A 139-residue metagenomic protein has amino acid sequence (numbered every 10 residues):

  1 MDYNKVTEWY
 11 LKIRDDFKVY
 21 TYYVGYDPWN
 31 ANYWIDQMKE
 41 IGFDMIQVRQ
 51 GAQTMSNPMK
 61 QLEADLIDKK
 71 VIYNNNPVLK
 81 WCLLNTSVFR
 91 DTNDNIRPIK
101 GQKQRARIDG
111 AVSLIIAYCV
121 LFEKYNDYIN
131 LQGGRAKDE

Functional and structural regions predicted by a protein language model:
M1-Q50, K60, Y73, P77-E139: RNase H-like, metal-dependent nuclease domains and their acidic two-metal-ion catalytic environment used
T54-E63: Short, charged, surface-exposed secondary-structure boundary motifs
L62-K70: Active-site proximal helix-loop segment of RNase H-like, two-metal nucleases, encompassing DDE(D)
